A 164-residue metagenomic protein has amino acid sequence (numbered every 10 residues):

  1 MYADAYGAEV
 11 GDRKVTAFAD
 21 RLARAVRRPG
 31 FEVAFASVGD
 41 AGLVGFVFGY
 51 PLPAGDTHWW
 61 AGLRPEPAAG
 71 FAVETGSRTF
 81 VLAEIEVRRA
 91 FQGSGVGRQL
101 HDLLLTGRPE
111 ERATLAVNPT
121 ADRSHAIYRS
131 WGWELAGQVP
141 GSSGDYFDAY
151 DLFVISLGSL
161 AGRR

Functional and structural regions predicted by a protein language model:
M1-D20, R28, V33-L43, R164: Short amphipathic alpha-helix that is part of the acyltransferase structural core
F31, D148-V154: Short hydrophobic/aromatic beta-strand or adjacent loop that forms the aromatic wall/cage of a ligand/substrate-binding
F48-E84, S142-Y146: Conserved acyl-donor/pantetheine-binding loop and adjacent beta-alpha core of acyl/acetyltransferases and related
F80, T106-T120: Conserved GNAT acetyl-CoA-binding A-motif
L82-R89, G93-T106, A126-S130: Conserved acetyl-CoA-binding loop-helix of GNAT-fold acetyltransferases
R98-Q99, R112, P119-Y146: Conserved active-site alpha-helix within GNAT-family acetyltransferase domains
S156-R164: Actinobacteria-biased recognition of intrinsically disordered, low-complexity terminal regions
